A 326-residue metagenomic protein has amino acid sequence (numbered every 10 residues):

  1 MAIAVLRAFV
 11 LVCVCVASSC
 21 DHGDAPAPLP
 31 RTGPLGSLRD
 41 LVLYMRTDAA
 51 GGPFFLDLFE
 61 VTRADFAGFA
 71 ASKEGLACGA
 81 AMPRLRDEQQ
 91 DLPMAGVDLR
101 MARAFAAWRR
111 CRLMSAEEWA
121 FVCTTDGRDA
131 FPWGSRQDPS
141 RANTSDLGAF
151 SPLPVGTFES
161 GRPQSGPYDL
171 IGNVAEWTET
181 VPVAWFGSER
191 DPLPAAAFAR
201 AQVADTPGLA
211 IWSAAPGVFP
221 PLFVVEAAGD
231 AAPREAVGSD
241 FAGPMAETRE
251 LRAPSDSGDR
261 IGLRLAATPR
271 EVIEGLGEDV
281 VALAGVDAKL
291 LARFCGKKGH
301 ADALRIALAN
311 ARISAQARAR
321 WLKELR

Functional and structural regions predicted by a protein language model:
M1-A4: N-terminal secretory signal peptides that target proteins for export/translocation
R7-A17: Bacterial N-terminal signal peptides
D21-H22: Bacterial signal peptide processing site
A25-L41: N-terminal low-complexity, Pro/Thr/Ser-rich intrinsically disordered segments that act as propeptides or flexible
V42-T47: Mature N-terminal segment immediately following signal peptide/propeptide cleavage in secreted/periplasmic
P53-D138, V181-V183, G187, A267-R326: Active-site microenvironments of metalloenzymes and redox enzymes
E88-P93, L99-L251: Functional-site microenvironments in short loops/helix caps that host divalent-cation chemistry
R260-G262: Short hydrophobic/aromatic beta-strand or adjacent loop that forms the aromatic wall/cage of a ligand/substrate-binding
